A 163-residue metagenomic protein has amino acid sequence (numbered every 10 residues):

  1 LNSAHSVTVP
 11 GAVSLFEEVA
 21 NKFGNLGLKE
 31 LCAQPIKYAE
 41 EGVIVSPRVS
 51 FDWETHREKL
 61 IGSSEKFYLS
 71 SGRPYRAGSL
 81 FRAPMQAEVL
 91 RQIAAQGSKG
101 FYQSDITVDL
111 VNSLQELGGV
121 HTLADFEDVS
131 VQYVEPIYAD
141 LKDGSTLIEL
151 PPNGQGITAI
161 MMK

Functional and structural regions predicted by a protein language model:
L1-Q103, T107-S145, L150-G154: Noncatalytic scaffold domains of N-terminal-nucleophile
I157: Flexible, polar/acidic helix-loop-strand segments at domain edges
M161: Protein kinase glycine-rich loop
